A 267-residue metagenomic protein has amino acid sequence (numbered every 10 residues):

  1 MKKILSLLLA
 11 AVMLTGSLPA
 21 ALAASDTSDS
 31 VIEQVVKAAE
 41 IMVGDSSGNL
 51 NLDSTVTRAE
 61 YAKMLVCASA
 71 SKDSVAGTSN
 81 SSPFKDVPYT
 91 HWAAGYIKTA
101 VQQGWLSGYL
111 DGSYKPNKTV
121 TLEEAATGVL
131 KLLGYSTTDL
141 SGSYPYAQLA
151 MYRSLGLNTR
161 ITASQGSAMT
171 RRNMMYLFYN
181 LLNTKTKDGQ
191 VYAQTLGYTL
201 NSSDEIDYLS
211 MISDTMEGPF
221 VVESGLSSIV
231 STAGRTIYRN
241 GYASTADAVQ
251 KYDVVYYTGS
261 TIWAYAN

Functional and structural regions predicted by a protein language model:
K2-I32, E40-A62, V66-A94, Q103-E123 (+3 more regions): Feature responds to low-complexity, polar/acidic, surface-exposed segments characteristic of secreted/exported proteins
A168-R172, L177-Y179: Structured, solvent-exposed acidic/aromatic patches
A243-V249: Short, surface-exposed secondary-structure edge patches
